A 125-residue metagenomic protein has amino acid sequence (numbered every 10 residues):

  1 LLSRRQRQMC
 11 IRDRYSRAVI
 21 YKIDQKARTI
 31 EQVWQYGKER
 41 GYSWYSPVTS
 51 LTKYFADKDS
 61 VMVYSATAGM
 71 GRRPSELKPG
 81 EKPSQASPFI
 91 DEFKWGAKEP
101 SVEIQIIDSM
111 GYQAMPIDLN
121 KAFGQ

Functional and structural regions predicted by a protein language model:
L1-I11: Single conserved hydrophobic/aromatic residue that forms the stacking wall/gate of nucleotide- or nucleobase-binding
R4-R5, V63-S65: Residue position within the beta-strands of beta-propeller blades
Q8, T67-G69: Residue-level signature of beta-propeller blades and closely related beta-rich strand-turn architectures in secreted
D13-A27, E76-K98: Beta-propeller blade signature
R14, V48, A86, D108-M110: Beta-rich catalytic cores
K22-Y42, S101-I104: Blade-edge beta-strand/turn elements of extracellular beta-propeller and related beta-sheet repeat scaffolds
G41-P47, Q113-A114: Short glycine-/Asp-/Thr-/Trp-enriched loop segments that recur within the blades of beta-propeller repeat domains
W44-F55, D59, V63-Y64: Signature of short aromatic-glycine-proline-rich micro-motifs recurring in repeat-based ectodomains
